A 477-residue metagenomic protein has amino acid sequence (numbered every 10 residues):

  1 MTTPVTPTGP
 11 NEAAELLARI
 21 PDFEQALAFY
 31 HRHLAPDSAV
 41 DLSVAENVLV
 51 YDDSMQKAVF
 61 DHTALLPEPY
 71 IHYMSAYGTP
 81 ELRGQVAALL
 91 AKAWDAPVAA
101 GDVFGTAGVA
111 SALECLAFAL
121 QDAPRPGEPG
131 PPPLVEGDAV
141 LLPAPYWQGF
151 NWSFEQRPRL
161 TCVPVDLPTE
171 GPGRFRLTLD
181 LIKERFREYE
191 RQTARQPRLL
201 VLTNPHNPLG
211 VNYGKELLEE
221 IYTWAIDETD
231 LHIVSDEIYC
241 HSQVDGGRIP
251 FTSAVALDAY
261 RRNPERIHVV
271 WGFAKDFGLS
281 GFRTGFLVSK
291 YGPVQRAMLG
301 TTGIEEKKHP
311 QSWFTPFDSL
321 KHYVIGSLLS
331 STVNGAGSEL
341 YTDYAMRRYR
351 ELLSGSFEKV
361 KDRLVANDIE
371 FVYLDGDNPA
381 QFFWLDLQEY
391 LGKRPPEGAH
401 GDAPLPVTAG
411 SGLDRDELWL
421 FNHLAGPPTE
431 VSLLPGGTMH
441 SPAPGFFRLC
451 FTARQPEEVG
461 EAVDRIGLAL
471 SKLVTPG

Functional and structural regions predicted by a protein language model:
M1-A28, L181, E188-R191, G337 (+3 more regions): Eukaryotic N-terminal low-complexity, Ser/Thr- and Lys/Arg-rich leader segments that predominantly function as
P4-C115, K472-L473, G477: N-terminal small-domain helix-loop-helix segment of the aminotransferase-like
D41, S319-H322, Y341-K361, F371-Y390 (+2 more regions): Conserved glycine-rich beta-strand-loop-beta hairpin in the small C-terminal domain of fold type I
E68-E228, C240-R261, H268, R415 (+2 more regions): Conserved core of the PLP fold type I
A88, K92, A96-P97, R262-N263 (+4 more regions): PLP-dependent enzyme catalytic core of the Aspartate aminotransferase-like
E237: Walker B catalytic acidic pair
D258-S354, K361-I369, L468-L470: Conserved core segment of the aminotransferase class I/II
T302, K393-F421: Short, surface-exposed loop/helix-turn segments at secondary-structure junctions that function as lids/hinges flanking
